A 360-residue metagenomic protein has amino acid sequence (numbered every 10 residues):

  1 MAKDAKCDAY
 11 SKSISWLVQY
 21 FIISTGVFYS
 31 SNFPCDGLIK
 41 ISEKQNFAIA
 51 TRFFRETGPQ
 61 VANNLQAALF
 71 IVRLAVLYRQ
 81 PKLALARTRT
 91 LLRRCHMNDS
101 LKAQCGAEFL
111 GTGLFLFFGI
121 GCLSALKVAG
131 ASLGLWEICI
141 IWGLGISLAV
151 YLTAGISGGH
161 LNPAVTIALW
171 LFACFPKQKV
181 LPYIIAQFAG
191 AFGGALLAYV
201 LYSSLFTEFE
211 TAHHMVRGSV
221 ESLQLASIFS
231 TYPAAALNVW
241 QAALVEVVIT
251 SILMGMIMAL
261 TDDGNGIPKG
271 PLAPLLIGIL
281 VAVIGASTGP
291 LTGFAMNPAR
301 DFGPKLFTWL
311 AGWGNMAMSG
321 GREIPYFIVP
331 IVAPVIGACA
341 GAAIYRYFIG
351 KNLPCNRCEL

Functional and structural regions predicted by a protein language model:
K6, I41-N46, T57, K82: Polybasic, lysine-rich low-complexity intrinsically disordered segments
Y10, Q19-Y20, Y29, Q45 (+3 more regions): Low-complexity, intrinsically disordered or signal/transmembrane-proximal segments
G26, G37, G58-V61: Residue-identity detector for glycine
A48-T51, E56-A62: Cationic, amphipathic, low-complexity segments that mediate targeting or membrane/lipid association
P81, R87-L360: Membrane-interface helix-loop junctions and terminal tails of multi-pass membrane proteins
